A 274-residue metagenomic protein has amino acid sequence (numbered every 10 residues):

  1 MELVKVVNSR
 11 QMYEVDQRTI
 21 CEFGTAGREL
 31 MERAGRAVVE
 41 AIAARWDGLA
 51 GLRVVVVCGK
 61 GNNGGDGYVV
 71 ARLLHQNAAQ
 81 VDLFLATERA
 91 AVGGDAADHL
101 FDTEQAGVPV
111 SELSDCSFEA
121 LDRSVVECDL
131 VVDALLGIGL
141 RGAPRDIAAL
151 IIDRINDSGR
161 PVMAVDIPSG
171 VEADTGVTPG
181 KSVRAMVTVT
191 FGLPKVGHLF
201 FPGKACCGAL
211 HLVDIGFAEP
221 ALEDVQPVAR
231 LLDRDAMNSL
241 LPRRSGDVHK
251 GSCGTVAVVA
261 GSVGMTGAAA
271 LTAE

Functional and structural regions predicted by a protein language model:
M1-A86, G93, H198-E274: Small-residue (G/A/S/T)-rich helix-start motifs and N-terminal tracts that mark the onset
E40-L135, A143-V165: Nucleotide and nucleotide-moiety/phosphate-recognizing core
V110-S117, R145, S169-A173, A236-P242: Short gly/ser/thr-rich secondary-structure transition/capping motifs
D122, D129-L130, L135-P227: Internal gly/pro-rich beta-alpha loop/helix module that stabilizes soluble enzyme cofactors or their anionic handles
